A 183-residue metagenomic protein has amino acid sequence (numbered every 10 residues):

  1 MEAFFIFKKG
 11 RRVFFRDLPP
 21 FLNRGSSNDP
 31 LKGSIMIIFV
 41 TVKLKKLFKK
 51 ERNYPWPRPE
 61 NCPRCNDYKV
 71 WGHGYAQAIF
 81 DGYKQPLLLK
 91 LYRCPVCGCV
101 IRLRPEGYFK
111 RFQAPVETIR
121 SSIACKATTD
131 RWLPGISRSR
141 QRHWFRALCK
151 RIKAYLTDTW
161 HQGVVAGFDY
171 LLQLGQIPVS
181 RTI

Functional and structural regions predicted by a protein language model:
A3, G10, F14-G107: Short, conserved DNA-binding cores of transcription-related domains
F7-K8, P20, R138, R142: General helical secondary-structure elements
G98-I183: Short, positively charged, Gly/Tyr-enriched micro-motifs that form contact patches at catalytic or ligand/partner
